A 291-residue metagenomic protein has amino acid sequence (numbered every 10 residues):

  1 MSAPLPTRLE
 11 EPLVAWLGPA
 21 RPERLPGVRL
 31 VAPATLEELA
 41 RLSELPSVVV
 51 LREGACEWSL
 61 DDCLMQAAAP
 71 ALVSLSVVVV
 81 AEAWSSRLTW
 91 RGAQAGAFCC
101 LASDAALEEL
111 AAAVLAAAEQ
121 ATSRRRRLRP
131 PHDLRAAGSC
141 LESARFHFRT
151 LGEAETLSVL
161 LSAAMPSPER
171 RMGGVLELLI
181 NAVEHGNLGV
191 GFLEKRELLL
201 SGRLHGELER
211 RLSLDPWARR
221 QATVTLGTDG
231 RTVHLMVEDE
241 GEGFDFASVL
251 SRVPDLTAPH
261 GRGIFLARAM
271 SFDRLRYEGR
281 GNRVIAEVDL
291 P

Functional and structural regions predicted by a protein language model:
M1-R29: Non-catalytic signal-transmission and effector/linker regions of two-component phosphorelay proteins
A32-V48: Acidic, metal-coordinating helix/loop segments flanking the phosphotransfer/catalytic sites of two-component signaling
V49, V77, C100-L101: Two-component signal transduction core modules
W58-V73: Short amphipathic alpha-helix used as the core "switch/output" element in two-component signaling
D62, A81-C100: Alpha4 helix (beta4-alpha4-beta5 surface) of REC/receiver domains from two-component response regulators
W84-R87, A112-I180, E184-L212: Bergerat-fold GHKL ATPase/HATPase_c domain
G96-L101, L107, R274: Conserved phosphoryl-transfer motifs of two-component systems
D133-L141, E184-P291: Conserved beta-strand-loop-beta-strand hairpin that lines the nucleotide-binding pocket of ATP/GTP-utilizing enzymes
